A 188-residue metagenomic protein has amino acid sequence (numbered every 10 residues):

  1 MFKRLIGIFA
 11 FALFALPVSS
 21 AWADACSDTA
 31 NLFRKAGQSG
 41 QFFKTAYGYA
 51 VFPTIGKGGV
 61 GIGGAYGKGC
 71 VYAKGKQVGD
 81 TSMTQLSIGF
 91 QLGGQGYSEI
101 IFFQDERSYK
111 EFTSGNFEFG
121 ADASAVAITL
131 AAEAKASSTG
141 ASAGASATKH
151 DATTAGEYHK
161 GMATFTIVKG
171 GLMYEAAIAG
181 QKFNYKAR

Functional and structural regions predicted by a protein language model:
M1-F9: Bacterial N-terminal signal peptides that target proteins for export
I8-P17: Bacterial N-terminal signal peptides
W22-R188: Small-residue-enriched, tightly packed secondary-structure blocks
